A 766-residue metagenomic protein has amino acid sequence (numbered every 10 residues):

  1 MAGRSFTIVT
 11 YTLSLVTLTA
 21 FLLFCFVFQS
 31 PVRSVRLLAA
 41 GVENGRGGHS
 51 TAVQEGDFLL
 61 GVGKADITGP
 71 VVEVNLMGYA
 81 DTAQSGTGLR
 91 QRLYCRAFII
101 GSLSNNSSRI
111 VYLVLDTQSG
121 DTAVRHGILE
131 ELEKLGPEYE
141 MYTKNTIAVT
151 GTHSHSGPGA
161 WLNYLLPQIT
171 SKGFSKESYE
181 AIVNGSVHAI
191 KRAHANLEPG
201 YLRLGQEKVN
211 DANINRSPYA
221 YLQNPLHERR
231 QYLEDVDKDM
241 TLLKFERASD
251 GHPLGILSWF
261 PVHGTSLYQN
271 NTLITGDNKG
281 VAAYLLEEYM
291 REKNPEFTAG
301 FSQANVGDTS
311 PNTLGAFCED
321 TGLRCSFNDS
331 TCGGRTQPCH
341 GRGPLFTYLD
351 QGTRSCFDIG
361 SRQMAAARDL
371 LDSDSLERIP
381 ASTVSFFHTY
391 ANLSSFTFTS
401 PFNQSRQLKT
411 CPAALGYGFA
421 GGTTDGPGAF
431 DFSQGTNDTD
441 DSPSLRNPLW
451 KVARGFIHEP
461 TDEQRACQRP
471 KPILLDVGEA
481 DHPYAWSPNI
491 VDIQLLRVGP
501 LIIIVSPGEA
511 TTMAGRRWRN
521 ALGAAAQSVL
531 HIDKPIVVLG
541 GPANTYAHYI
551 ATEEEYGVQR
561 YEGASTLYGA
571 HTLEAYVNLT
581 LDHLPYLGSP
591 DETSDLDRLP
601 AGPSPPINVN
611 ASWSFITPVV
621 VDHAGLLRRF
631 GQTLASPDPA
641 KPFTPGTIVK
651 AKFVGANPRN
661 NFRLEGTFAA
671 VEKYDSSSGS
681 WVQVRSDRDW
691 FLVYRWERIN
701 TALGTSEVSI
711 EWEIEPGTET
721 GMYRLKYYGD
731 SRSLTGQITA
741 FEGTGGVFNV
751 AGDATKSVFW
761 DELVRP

Functional and structural regions predicted by a protein language model:
A2-P766: Non-catalytic substrate/cofactor recognition surfaces at enzyme active-site rims
